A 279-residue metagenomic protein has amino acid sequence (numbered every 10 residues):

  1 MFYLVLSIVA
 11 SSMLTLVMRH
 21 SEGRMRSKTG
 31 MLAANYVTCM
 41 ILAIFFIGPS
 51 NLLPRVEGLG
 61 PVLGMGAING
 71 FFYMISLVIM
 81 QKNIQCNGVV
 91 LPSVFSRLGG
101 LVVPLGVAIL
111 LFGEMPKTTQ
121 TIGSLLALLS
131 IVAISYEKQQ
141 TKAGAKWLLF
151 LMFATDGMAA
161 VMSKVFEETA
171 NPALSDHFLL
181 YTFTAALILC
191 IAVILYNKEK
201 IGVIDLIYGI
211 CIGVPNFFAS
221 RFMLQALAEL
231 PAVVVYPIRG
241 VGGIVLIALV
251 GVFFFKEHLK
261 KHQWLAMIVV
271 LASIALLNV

Functional and structural regions predicted by a protein language model:
M1-A67, L77-C86, E137-L149, N171 (+4 more regions): Membrane-interface interhelical linkers
I8, S12, I44, G70-V78 (+8 more regions): Hydrophobic/small/kink-forming positions within alpha-helical transmembrane segments of polytopic membrane proteins
S21, M31, N83, L110-F112 (+5 more regions): Hydrophobic/aromatic residues within transmembrane alpha-helices of multi-pass small-molecule transporters
V37-I41, L101-V102, L128, T184-I188 (+1 more regions): Small-residue-rich packing faces within the transmembrane alpha-helices of Major Facilitator Superfamily
L42-L52, P104-T119, D156-A173, N216-V233 (+1 more regions): Hydrophobic alpha-helical transmembrane segments in multi-pass integral membrane proteins
I79-T119, E137: Membrane-interface helix-loop-helix junctions at boundaries between adjacent transmembrane segments
L101-T121, I244-W264: C-terminal transmembrane-helix exit sites in multi-pass transporters
L105-V107, T118-Y136, H262-V279: Hydrophobic transmembrane alpha-helices of multi-pass small-molecule transport proteins
